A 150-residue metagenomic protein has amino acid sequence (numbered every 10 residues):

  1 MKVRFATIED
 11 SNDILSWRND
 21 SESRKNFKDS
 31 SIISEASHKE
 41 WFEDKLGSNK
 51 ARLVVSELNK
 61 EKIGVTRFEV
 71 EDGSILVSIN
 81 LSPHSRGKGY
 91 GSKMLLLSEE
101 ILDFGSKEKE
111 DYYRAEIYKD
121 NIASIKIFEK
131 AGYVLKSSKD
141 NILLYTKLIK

Functional and structural regions predicted by a protein language model:
M1-E9, V134, L148-K150: Conserved N-terminal entry element of GNAT/NAT acetyltransferase domains
R4-I32: A short, well-structured alpha-helix characteristic of acyl/acetyltransferase catalytic modules
S31-H84, K139: Acetyl-CoA-dependent GNAT
S82-H84, K88, K119-D120: Active-site acidic-Proline motif in GNAT/NAT acetyltransferases
G87-L102, I125-K130: Conserved acetyl-CoA-binding loop-helix of GNAT-fold acetyltransferases
Y112, S138-K150: C-terminal "cap" of GNAT-fold acetyltransferases
Y113-I125: Conserved beta-strand-loop-alpha-helix junction that forms the acyl-donor binding cleft
E129-K139: Conserved acetyl-CoA-binding loop of GNAT-fold acetyltransferases
